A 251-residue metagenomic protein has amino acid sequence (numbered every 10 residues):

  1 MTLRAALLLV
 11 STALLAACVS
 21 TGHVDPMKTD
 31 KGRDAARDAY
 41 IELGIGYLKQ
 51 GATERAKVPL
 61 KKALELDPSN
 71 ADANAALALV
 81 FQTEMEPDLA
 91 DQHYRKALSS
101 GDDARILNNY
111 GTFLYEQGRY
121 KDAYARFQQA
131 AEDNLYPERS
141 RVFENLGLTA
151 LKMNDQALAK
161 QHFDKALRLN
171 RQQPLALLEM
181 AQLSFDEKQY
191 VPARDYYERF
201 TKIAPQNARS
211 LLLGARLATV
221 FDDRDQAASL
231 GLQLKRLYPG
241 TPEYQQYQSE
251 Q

Functional and structural regions predicted by a protein language model:
L14-A35: Bacterial Sec signal peptide processing site at the extreme N-terminus
G22-K28, K202-Q251: Terminal, low-structured helical/coil segments at or just beyond the last alpha-helical repeat
A36, N70, D103-A104, P137-R139 (+3 more regions): Residue-level recognition of tetratricopeptide repeat
E42, A76, N109-Y110, F143-N145 (+3 more regions): Canonical tetratricopeptide repeat
A73, I106-L107, V142, A176 (+2 more regions): TPR alpha-solenoid repeat register
